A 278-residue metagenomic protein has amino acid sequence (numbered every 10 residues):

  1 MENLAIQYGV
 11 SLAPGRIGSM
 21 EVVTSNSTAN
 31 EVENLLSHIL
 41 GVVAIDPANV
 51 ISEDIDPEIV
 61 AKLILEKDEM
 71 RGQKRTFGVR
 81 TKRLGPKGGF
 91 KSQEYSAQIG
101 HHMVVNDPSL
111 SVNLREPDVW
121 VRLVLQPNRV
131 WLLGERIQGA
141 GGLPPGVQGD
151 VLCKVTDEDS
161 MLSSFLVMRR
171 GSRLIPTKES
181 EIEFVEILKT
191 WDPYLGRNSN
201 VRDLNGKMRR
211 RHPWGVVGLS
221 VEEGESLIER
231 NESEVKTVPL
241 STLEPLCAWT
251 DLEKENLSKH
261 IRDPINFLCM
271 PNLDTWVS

Functional and structural regions predicted by a protein language model:
M1-N198, R202-R210, W276-S278: RNA-binding accessory domains that recognize and position tRNA/RNA substrates
Q98-M103, S109, R136-D150, V201-S278: Active-site adenylate/phosphate-handling loop in enzymes that bind or generate adenylated species
